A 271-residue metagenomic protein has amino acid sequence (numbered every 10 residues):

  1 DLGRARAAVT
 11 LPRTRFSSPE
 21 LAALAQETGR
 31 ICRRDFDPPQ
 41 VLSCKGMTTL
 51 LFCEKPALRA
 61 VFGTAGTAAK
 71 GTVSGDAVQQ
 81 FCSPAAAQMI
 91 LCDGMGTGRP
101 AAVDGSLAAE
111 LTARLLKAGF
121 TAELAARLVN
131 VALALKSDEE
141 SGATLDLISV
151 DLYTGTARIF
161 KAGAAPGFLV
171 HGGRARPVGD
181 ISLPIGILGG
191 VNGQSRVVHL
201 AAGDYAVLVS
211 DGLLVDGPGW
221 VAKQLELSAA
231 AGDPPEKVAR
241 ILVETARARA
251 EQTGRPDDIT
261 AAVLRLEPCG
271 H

Functional and structural regions predicted by a protein language model:
D1-A85, L135, E139, L227-D233 (+4 more regions): Terminal helices and disordered tails flanking the catalytic cores of nucleotide-processing hydrolases
D1-G3, A23-G46, A102-G172, R247-D257 (+1 more regions): Catalytic core of PPM/PP2C metal-dependent serine/threonine phosphatase domains
A8, A157-K161, R176-G179: Amphipathic coiled-coil signal-relay and dimerization helices
V9, Q88-C92, A206-L208, A262-L264: Short, well-ordered beta-strand elements
T14, A69, A85, G96 (+4 more regions): Short, glycine-/Ser/Thr-/acidic-enriched flexible segments
E54-D76, A126, N130-K136, A165-V197 (+2 more regions): PP2C/PPM family metal-dependent serine/threonine protein phosphatase catalytic domain, recognizing the conserved
A77, C82-P84, Q88, G96-R99 (+13 more regions): Cytosolic nucleotide-utilizing catalytic cores of signal-transduction proteins
G94-A118, R176, I181-S182, I187-G189 (+3 more regions): Active-site-proximal, acidic helix/loop segment immediately C-terminal to a metal-coordinating Asp/Glu
